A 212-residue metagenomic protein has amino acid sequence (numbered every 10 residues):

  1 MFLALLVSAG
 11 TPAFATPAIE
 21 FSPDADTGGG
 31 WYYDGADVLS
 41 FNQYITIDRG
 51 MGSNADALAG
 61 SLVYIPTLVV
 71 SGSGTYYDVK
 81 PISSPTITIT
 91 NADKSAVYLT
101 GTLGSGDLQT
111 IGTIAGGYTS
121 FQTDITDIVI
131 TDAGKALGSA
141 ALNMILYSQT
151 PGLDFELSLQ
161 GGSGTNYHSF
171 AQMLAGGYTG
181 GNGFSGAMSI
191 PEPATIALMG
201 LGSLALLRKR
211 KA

Functional and structural regions predicted by a protein language model:
M1-A18, G176-L207: Short, threonine-centered small-residue motifs that mark membrane-proximal processing/anchoring sites and TM-junction
F14-S84, S163-S189: N-terminal segment immediately downstream of the Sec signal-peptide cleavage site in secreted/extracellular proteins
A18-E20, T88, L99-T100, S120: Ordered hydrophobic segments in well-structured contexts
S73-T75, A92-A96: Short, solvent-exposed loop/turn segments that connect beta-strands within catalytic domains and beta-strand-rich
S84-A92: Short conserved beta-strand and strand-loop elements enriched in small hydrophobics with frequent Asp/Gly
K94-T165: Acidic, glycine-rich flexible loop segments
R210-A212: Short, charged juxtamembrane terminal tails flanking transmembrane helices
